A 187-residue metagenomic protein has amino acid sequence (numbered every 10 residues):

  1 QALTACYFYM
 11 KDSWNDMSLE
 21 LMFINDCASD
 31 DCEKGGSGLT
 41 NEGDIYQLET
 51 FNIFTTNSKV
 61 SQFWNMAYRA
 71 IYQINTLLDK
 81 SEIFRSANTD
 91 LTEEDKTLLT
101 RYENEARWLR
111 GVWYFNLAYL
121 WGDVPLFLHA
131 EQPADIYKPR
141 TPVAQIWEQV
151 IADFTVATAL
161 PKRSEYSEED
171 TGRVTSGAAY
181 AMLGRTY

Functional and structural regions predicted by a protein language model:
Q1, M182-Y187: Short, intrinsically disordered, charge-balanced linker/junction segments flanking boundaries in proteins
Q1-A28, N52-F54: Membrane-proximal, proline-rich intrinsically disordered regions
F8-S13, G38-W121, D135-Y137, T141-E148 (+1 more regions): Conserved, well-structured interaction surfaces
M17-L19, L117-H129: Short, solvent-exposed loop/turn and secondary-structure capping segments
D123, D170-Y180: Aromatic-lined, polymer-binding surfaces characteristic of secreted/periplasmic polysaccharide-degrading enzymes
A130-A134: Short edge-strand/loop segments of extracellular domains
